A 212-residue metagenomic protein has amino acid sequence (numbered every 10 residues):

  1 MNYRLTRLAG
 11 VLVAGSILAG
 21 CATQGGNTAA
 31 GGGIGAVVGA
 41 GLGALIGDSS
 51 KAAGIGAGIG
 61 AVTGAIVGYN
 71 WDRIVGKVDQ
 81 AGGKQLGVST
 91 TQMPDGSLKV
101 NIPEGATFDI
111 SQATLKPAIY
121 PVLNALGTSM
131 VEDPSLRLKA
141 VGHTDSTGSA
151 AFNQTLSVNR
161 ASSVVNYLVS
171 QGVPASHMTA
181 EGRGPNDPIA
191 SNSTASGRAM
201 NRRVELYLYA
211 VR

Functional and structural regions predicted by a protein language model:
M1-A9: Bacterial N-terminal signal peptides that target proteins for export
S16-G20: C-terminal motif of bacterial Sec signal peptides marking the signal peptidase cleavage site
A22-Q80: Short, low-complexity, glycine-enriched hydrophobic/amphipathic alpha-helices that associate with lipid bilayers
G33-G41, A57, A61, R73 (+5 more regions): Extracytoplasmic/secreted proteins, especially bacterial periplasmic and envelope-associated proteins
D72-K99: Amphipathic, membrane-active segments
Q85, M93-S97, P103, A125 (+4 more regions): Extracytoplasmic
T107-G142, V169, A199, L206-R212: Periplasmic peptidoglycan-binding/anchoring modules of Gram-negative envelope and division proteins
V141-R212: Periplasmic OmpA-like peptidoglycan-binding domain that tethers envelope proteins to the cell wall
